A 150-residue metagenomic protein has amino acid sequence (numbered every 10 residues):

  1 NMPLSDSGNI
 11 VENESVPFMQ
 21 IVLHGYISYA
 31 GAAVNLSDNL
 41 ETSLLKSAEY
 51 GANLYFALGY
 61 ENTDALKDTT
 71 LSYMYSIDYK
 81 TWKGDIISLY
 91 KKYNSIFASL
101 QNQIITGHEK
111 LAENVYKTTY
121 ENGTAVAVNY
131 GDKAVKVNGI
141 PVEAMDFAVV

Functional and structural regions predicted by a protein language model:
N1-V150: Active-site-proximal substrate-binding groove within the catalytic cores of carbohydrate-active enzymes
